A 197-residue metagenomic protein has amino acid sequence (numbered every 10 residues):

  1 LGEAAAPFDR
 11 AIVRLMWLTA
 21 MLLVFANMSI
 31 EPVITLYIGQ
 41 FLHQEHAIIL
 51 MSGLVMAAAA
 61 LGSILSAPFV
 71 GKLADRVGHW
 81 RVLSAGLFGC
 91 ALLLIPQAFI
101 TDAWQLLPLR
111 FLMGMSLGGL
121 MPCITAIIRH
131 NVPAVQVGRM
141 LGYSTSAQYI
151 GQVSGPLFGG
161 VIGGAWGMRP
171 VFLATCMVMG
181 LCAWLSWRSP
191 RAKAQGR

Functional and structural regions predicted by a protein language model:
L1-M16, R197: Juxtamembrane intracellular "pre-TM" segments in multi-pass secondary transporters
D9-I30, F111: Pair of pore-lining "gating" transmembrane helices in MFS-fold secondary transporters
V33-L50: Short amphipathic helix-loop junctions that connect adjacent transmembrane helices in Major Facilitator Superfamily/SLC
A60-P68, Q152-V153: Residue-level signature of mid-helix packing/kink "hotspots" within the transmembrane helices of 12-pass Major
L65-G78, G163: Helix-to-loop junctions at the C-terminal end of transmembrane segments in multipass secondary transporters
R81-P96, L173-C176: Structural signature of the two symmetry-related core transmembrane helices
L93, W104-L112: Paired small-residue
G119-V132: Intracellular juxtamembrane helix-capping segments at the cytosolic ends of symmetry-related transmembrane helices
